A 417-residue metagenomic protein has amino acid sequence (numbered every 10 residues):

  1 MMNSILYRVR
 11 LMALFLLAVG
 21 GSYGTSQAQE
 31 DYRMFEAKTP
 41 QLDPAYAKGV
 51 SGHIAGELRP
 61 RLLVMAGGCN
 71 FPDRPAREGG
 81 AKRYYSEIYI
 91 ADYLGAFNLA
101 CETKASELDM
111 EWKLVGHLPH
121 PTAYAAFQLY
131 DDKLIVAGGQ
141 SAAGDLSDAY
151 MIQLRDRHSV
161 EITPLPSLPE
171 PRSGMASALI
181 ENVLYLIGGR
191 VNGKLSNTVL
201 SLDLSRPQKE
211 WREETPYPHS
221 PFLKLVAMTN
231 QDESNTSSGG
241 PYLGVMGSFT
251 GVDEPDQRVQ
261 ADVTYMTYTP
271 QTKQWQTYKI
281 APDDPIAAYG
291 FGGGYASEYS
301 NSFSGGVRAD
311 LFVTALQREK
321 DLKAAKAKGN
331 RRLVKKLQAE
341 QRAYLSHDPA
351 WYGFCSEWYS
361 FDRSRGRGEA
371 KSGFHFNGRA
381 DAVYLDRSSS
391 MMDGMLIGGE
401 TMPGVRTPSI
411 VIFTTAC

Functional and structural regions predicted by a protein language model:
M2-A13: Bacterial N-terminal signal peptides that target proteins for export
M2-S4, G21, A81: A general, composition-driven signal for non-globular sequence regions
M12-G21: Bacterial N-terminal signal peptides
Y23-Q27: Signal peptide processing junction and immediate N-terminal pro/mature segment of secreted/exported proteins
A28-C417: Kelch-like beta-propeller repeat domains
